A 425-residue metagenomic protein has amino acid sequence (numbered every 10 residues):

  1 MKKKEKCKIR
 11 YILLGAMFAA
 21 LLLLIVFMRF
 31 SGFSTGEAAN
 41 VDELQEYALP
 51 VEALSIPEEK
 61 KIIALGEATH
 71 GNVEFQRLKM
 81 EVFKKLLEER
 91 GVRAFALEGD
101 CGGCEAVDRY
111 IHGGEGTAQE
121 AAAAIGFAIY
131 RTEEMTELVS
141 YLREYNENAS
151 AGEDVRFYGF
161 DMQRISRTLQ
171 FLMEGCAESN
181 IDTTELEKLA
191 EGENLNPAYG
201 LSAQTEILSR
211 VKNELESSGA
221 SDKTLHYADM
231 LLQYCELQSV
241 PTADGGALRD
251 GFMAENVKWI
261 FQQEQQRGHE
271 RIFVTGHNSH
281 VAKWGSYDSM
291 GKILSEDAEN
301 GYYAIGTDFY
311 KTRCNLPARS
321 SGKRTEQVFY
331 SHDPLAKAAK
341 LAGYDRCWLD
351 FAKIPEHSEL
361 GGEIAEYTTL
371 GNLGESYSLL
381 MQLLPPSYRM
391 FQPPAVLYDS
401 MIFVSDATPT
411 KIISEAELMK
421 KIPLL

Functional and structural regions predicted by a protein language model:
M1-K3: Short, Lys/Arg-rich, polar N-terminal cytosolic tail immediately upstream of the first transmembrane signal-anchor
E5-L425: Structured catalytic-domain cores with a bias toward divalent-metal coordination
